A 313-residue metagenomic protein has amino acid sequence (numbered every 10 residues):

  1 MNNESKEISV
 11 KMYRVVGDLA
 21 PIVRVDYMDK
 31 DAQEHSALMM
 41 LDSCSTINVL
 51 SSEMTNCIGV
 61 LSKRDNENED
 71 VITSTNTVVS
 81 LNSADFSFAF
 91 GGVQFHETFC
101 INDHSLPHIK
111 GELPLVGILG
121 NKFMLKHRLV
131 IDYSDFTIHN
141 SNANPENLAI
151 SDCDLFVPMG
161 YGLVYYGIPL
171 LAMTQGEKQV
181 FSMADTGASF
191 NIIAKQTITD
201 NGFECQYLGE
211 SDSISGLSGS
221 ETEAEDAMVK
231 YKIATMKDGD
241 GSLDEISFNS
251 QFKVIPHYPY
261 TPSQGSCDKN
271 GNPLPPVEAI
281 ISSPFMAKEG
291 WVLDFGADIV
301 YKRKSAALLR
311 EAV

Functional and structural regions predicted by a protein language model:
M1-V313: Pepsin/retropepsin-fold aspartyl endopeptidases
